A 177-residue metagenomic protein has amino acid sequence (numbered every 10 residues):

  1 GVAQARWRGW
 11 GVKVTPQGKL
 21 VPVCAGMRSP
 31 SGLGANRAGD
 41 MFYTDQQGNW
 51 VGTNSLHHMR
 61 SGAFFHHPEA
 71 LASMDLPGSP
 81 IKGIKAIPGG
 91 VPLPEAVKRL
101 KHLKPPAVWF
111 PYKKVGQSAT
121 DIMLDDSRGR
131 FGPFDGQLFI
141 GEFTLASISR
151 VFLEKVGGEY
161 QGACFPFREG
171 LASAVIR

Functional and structural regions predicted by a protein language model:
G1-R177: Beta-propeller domains with acidic blade repeats across secreted/periplasmic ectodomains and cytosolic WD/CNH propellers
